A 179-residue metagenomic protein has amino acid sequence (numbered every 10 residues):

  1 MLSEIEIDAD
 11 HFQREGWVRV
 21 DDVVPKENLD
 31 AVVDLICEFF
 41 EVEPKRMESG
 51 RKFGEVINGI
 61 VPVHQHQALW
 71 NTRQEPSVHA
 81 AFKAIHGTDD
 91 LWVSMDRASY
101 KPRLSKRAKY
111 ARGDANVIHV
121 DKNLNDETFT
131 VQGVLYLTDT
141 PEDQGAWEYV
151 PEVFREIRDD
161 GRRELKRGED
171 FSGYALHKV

Functional and structural regions predicted by a protein language model:
M1-E15, D21-N125: Non-heme Fe(II)-dependent double-stranded beta-helix
R14, G87, E127-V131, D143 (+1 more regions): Short, well-ordered loop/turn elements at secondary-structure boundaries
W17-R19, Q132-Y136, L176-K178: Conserved hydrophobic/aromatic beta-strand scaffold that supports enzyme active sites
R19, W92-M95, Q132, A146-Y149: A structural signal for short, well-ordered beta-strand segments and their strand-loop junctions that often border
S94, R112-D114, T130-V131, D143 (+1 more regions): A generic structural signal for well-ordered coil/turn residues at beta-strand boundaries that shape enzyme active-site
Y100, L135-Y136, Y149: Hydrophobic side chains in beta-strands
H119, N123-E142: Short, conserved beta-strand element in jelly-roll/cupin
T140-V179: Double-stranded beta-helix
